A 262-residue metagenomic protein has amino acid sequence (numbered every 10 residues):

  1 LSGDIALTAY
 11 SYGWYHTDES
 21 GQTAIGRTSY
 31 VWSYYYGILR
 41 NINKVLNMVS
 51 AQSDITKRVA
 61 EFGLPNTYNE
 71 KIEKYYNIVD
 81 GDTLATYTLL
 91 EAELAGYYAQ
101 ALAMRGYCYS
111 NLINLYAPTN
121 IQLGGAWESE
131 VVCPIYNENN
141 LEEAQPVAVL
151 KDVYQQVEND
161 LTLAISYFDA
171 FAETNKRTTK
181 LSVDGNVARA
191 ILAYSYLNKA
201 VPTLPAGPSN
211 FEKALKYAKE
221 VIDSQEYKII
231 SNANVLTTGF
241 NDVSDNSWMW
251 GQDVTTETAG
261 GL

Functional and structural regions predicted by a protein language model:
S2, A6-T8, P208-L262: Hydrophobic-face positions in mid-chain alpha helices that act as interaction patches
I5-Y116, A148, S166-D169: Conserved, well-structured interaction surfaces
V31-Y34, Y116-N120, Q145-Y154, A200-K213: Short coil/turn connectors between adjacent alpha-helices in alpha-solenoid helical repeat scaffolds
L39-I42, Y154, L161, F211 (+2 more regions): Inward-facing hydrophobic residues that define packing positions of alpha-helical scaffold repeats
L90-Y97, M104, V153, R177-K180 (+3 more regions): Structural signature of alpha-solenoid helical repeat junctions
